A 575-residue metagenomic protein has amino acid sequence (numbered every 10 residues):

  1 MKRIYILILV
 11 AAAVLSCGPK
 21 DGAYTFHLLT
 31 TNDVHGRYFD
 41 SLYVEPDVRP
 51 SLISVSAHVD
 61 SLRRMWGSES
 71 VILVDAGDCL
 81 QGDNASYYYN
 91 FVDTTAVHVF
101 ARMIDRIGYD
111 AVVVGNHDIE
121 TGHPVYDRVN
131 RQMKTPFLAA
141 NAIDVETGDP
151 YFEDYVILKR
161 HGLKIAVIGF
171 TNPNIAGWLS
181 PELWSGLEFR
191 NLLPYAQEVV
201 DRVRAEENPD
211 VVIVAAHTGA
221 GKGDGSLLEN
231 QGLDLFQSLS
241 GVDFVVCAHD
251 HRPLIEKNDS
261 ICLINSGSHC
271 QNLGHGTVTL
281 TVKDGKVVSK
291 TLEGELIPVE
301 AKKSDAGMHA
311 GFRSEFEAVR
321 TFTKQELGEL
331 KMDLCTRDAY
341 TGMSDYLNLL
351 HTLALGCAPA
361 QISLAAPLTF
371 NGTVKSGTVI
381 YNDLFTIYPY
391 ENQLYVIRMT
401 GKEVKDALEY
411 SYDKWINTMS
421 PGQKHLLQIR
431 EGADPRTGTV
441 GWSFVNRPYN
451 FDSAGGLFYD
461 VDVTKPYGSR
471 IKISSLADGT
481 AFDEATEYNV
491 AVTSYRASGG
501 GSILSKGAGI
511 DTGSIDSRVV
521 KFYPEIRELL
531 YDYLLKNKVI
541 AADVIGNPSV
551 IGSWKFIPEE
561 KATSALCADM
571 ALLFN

Functional and structural regions predicted by a protein language model:
K2-I8: Sec-dependent signal peptide recognition, specifically the positively charged N-region followed immediately by
V14-S16: C-terminal motif of bacterial Sec signal peptides marking the signal peptidase cleavage site
G18-E300, T341-L353, S363, F522: Acidic, metal/ion-coordinating pockets
D21-H27, G36-R64, A101, W178-L193 (+2 more regions): Catalytic centers of hydrolytic enzymes
